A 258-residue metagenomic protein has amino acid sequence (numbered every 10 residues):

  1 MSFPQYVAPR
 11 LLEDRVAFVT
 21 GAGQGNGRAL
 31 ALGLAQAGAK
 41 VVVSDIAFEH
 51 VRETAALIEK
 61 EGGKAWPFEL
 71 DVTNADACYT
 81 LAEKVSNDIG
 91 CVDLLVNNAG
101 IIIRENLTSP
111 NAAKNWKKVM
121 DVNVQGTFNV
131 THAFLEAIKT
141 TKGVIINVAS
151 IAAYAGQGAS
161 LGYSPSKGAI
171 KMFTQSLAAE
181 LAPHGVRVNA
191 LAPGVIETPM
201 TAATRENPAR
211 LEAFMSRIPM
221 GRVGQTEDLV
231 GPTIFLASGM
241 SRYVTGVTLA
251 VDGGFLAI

Functional and structural regions predicted by a protein language model:
S2-P9, E105, A155, T233-I234 (+1 more regions): Short C-terminal tail/terminal secondary-structure segment of NAD(P)H-dependent dehydrogenase/reductase domains
L11-V42: Canonical Rossmann dinucleotide-binding motif of NAD(H)/NADP(H)-dependent dehydrogenases/reductases, specifically
I102-K117, A159-G162, A202-E206: Conserved mid-core segment of classical short-chain dehydrogenase/reductases
T108, A155-L161, P183-H184, G221 (+1 more regions): Active-site loop immediately N-terminal to the catalytic Tyr-X3-Lys motif of short-chain dehydrogenase/reductase
T131, S166: Active-site helix of classical SDR
E136, A179-P183, R242: Alpha-helical segment proximal to the catalytic Tyr-Lys
S150: Residue(s) in the substrate-gating loop at a strand-loop-helix junction that position the organic substrate next
